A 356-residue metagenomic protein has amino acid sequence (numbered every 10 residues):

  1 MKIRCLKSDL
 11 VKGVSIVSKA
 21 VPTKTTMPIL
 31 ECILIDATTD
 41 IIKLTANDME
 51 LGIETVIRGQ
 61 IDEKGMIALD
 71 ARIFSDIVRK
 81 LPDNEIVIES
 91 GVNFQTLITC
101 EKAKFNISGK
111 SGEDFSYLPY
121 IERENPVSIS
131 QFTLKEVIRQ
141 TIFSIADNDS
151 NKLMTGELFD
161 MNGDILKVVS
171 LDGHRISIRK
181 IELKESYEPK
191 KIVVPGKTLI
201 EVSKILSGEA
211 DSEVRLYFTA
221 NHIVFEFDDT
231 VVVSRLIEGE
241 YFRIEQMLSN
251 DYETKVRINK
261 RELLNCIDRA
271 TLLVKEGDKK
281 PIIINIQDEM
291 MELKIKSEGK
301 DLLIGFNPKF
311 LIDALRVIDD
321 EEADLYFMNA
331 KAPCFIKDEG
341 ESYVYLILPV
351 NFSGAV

Functional and structural regions predicted by a protein language model:
M1-V356: Structural preference for solvent-exposed beta-strand-turn elements and adjacent flexible terminal/loop segments within
